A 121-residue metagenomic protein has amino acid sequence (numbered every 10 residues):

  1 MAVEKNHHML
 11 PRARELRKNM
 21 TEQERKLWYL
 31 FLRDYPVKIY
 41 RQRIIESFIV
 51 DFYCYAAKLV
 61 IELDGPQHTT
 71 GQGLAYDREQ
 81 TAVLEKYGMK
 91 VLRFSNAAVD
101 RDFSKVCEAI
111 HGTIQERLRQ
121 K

Functional and structural regions predicted by a protein language model:
M1-P36, R117-K121: Solvent-exposed, charged helical/coil patches that constitute nucleic-acid or partner-interaction surfaces
E15-L16, I45-Q115: Basic, amphipathic alpha-helical patches used to engage nucleic acids or provide basic targeting signals, exemplified
K26, D34, I44-I45, Y76: Short, conserved clusters of charged catalytic residues that mark active-site and nucleotide-handling motifs
K38-Q42: A short linear hydrophobic-aromatic micro-motif
